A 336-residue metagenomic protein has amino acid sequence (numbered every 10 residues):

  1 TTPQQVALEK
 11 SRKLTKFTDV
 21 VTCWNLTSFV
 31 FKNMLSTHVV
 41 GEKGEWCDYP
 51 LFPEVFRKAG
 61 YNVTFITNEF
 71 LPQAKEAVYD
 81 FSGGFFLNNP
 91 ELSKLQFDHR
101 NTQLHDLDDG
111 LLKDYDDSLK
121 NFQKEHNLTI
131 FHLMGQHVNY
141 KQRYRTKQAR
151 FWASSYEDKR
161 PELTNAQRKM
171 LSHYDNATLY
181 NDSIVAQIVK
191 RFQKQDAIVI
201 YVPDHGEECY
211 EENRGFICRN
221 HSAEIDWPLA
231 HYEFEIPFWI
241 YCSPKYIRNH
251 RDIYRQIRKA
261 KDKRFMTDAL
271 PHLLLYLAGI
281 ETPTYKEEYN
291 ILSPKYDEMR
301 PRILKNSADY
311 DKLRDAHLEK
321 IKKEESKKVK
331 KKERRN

Functional and structural regions predicted by a protein language model:
T1-N336: Catalytic domains that recognize anionic headgroups
